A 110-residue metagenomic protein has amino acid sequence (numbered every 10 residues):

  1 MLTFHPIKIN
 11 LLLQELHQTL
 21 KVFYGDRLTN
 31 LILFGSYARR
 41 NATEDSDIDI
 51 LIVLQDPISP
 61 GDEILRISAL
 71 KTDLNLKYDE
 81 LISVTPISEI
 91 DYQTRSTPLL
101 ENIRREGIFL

Functional and structural regions predicted by a protein language model:
M1-T29, R39-E44, Q55-L110: Catalytic core of pol beta-like nucleotidyltransferases
S36: Conserved H-loop
D49-V53: Short beta-strand->loop micro-motif that forms the acidic, two-metal-ion catalytic signature in nucleotide-processing
